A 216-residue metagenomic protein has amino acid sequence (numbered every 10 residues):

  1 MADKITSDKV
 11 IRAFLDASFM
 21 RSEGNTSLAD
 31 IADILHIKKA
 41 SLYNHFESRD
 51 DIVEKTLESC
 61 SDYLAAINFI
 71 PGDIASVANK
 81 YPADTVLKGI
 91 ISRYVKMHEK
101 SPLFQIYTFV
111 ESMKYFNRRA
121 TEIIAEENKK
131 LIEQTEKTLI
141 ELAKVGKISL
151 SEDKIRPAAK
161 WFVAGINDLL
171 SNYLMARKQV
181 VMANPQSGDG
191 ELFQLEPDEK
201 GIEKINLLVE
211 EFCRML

Functional and structural regions predicted by a protein language model:
M1-I5, K144: N-terminal intrinsically disordered/low-complexity leader segments
K9, A13, A17-S59: Helix-turn-helix
K9, A13-M20, I67, D73 (+2 more regions): Solvent-exposed, amphipathic alpha-helical segments
R49, T56-L64, I90, P102 (+4 more regions): Hydrophobic/aromatic residues within well-ordered alpha-helical segments
K55, I70-F104, E152-V163, I202: Hydrophobic alpha-helical connector segments
Y81, T85, K96-S101, Q105-E111 (+2 more regions): Amphipathic alpha-helical packing segments from all-alpha helical-bundle domains
G89, I140-K144, K160, A164-L216: C-terminal peripheral helix-coil segments that are non-catalytic and often amphipathic
I148-S149: Conserved hydrophobic residue
